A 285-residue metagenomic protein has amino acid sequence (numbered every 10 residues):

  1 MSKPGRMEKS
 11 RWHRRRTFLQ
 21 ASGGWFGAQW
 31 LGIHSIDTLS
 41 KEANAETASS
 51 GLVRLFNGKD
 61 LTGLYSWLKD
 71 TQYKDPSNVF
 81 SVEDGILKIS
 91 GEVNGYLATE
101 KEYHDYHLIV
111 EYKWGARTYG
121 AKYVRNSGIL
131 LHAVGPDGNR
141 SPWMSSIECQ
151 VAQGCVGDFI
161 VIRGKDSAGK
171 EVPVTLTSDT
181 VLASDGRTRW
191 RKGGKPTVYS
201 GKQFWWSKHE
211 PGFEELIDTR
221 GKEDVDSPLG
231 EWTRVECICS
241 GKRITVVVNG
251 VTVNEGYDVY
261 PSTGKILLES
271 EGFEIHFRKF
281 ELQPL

Functional and structural regions predicted by a protein language model:
M1-H13, L39: N-terminal secretory signal peptides
K3, L19, F26, K41-E46: N-terminal cationic amphipathic segment used for targeting or macromolecule association
K3, R14, W30-L31, Y112: Intrinsic low-complexity, intrinsically disordered segments enriched in polar/basic residues
R11, T17-D37: N-terminal export signals
R15-R16, R278: Short, cationic motifs built from Arg/Lys/His that form the positively charged side of catalytic pockets
L39-L285: Carbohydrate-interacting regions of secretory-pathway proteins
